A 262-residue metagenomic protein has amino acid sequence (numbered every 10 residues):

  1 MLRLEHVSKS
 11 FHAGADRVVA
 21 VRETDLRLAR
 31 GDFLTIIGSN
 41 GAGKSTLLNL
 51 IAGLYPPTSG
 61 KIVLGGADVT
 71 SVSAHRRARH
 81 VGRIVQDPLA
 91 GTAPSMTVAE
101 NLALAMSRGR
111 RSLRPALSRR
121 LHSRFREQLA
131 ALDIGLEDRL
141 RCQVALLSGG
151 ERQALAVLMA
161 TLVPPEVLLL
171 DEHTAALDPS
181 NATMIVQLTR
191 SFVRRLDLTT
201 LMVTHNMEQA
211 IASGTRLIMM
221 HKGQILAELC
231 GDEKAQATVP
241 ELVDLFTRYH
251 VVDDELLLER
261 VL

Functional and structural regions predicted by a protein language model:
A15, D68-G82, A90, S112-S118 (+1 more regions): ABC ATPase NBD coupling module
I37-S39: The feature captures the beta-strand-to-loop junction immediately N-terminal to the Walker
A52: Helix-to-loop junction immediately C-terminal to a conserved catalytic motif
G60-A67, A227-L229: Conserved ABC transporter NBD signature motif
A160-T161: ABC ATPase C-loop
L168-E172: Catalytic Walker B motif of ABC-type/P-loop ATPase nucleotide-binding domains
T204-H205: H-loop/switch region of ABC-family ATPase nucleotide-binding domains
Q224-R248: Conserved beta-strand-loop-alpha-helix hinge in the C-terminal portion of ABC ATPase nucleotide-binding domains
